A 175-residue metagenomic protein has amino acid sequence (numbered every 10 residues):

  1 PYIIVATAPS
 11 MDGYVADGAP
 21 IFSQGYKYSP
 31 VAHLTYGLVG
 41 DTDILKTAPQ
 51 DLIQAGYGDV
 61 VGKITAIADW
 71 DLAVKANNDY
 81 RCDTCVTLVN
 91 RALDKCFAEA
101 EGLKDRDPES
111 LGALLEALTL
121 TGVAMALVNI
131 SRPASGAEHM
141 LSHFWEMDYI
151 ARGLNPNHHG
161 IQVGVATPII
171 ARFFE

Functional and structural regions predicted by a protein language model:
Y2-K95: A glycine/threonine-rich phosphate-anchoring loop and its flanking beta-alpha core in nucleotide/phosphate-binding
L88-E175: Active-site segments that bind and position negatively charged phosphate/pyrophosphate groups
